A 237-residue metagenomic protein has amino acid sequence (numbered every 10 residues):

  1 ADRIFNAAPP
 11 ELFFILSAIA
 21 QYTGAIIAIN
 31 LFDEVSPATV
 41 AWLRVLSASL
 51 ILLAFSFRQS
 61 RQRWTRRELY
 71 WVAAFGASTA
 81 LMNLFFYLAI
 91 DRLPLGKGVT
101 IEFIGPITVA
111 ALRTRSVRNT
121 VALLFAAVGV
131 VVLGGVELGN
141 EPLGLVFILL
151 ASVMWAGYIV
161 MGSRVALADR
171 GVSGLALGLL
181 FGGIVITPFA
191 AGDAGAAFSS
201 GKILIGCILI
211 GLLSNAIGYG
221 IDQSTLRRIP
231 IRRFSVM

Functional and structural regions predicted by a protein language model:
A1-P10: Short, Lys/Arg-rich, polar N-terminal cytosolic tail immediately upstream of the first transmembrane signal-anchor
D2, I27, A48-R66, F125-P142 (+1 more regions): Membrane-interface helix-cap regions at the ends of transmembrane helices in multi-pass membrane proteins
L16, L43, F75, I101 (+5 more regions): Hydrophobic core positions of alpha-helical segments in small-molecule transporters and transporter systems
L16-T23, I27, F55, A73-L88 (+3 more regions): Hydrophobic alpha-helical transmembrane segments of multi-pass membrane transport proteins, especially secondary
T39-L50, S78-T79, N83-V117, A151 (+1 more regions): Specific alpha-helical transmembrane segments that line the substrate/conduction pathway and gating interfaces
L43, G98-I101, M161-G183, N215-M237: Helix-helix packing/entry segments at the starts of transmembrane helices
L52, V109-A110, A126, E137-D193 (+2 more regions): Transmembrane alpha-helical segments that form core, pore/gating elements of small-molecule transporters/exporters
A73, A77, I104, R118-E137 (+2 more regions): Hydrophobic transmembrane alpha-helices of multi-pass small-molecule transport proteins
